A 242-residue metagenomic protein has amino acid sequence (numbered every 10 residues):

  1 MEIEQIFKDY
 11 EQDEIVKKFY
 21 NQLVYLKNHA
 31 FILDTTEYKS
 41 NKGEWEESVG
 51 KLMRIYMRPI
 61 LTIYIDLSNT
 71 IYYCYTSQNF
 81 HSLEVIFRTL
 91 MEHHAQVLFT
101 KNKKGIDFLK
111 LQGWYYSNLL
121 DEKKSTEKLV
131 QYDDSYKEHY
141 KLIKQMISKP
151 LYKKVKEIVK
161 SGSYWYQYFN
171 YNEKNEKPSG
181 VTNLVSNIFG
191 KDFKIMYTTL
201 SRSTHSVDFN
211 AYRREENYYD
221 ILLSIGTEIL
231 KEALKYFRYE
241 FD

Functional and structural regions predicted by a protein language model:
M1-V49, W114-D242: Secondary-shell segments that build the walls of catalytic and ion/ligand-binding clefts
S40-F99: Long, hydrophobic/aromatic-enriched structural stretches that serve as scaffold segments
R54, R58, R88, K110 (+3 more regions): Arginine residue identity/basic-tract feature
H81, V85-H93, G113-W114, N217-S224: Amphipathic alpha-helical scaffolding segments
K101-G105: Predominantly late transmembrane helices and immediately cytosolic-facing juxtamembrane segments
D107-Y115: Intrinsically disordered, low-complexity acidic/Ser/Thr-rich segments used as protein-protein interaction/activation
